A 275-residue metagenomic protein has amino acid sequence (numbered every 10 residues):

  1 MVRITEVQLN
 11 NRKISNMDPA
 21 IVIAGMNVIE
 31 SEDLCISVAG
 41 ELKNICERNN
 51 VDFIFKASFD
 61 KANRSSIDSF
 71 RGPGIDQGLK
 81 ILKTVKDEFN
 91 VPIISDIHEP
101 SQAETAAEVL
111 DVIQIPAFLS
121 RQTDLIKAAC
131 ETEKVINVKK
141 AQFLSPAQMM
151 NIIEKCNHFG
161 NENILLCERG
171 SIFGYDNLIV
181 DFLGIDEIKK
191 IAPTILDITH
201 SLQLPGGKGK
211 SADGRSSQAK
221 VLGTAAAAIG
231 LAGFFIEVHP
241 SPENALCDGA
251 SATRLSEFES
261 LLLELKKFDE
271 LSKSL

Functional and structural regions predicted by a protein language model:
M1-V22, K80, E270-L275: N-terminal amphipathic alpha-helix/helix-capping segment at the start of soluble metabolic enzymes
L9-A24, C46-A57, F234-E237: N-terminal glycine-rich anion-binding loops that anchor highly charged ligand groups
M17-I21, N49-F53, D87-I93, V109-D111 (+4 more regions): Short, well-ordered coil/turn segments that N-cap beta-strands
M26-C35, I54-I75, V238-G249: Glycine-rich, proline-tolerant flexible connector loops at the mouths of alpha/beta enzymes
L42-N44, R48, D68-I94, A129-V135 (+3 more regions): Alpha-helix-loop-beta-strand connector modules within alpha/beta enzyme cores
D68-D76, Q114-L119, Y175-F182, S201-A228 (+2 more regions): Active-site-adjacent loop and "lid" segments of alpha/beta metabolic enzymes
P73-G74, E88-Q102, D111-D124, V135-P146 (+1 more regions): Catalytic beta/alpha-barrel core
E133-V238: Catalytic alpha/beta core domains of metabolic enzymes, predominantly
